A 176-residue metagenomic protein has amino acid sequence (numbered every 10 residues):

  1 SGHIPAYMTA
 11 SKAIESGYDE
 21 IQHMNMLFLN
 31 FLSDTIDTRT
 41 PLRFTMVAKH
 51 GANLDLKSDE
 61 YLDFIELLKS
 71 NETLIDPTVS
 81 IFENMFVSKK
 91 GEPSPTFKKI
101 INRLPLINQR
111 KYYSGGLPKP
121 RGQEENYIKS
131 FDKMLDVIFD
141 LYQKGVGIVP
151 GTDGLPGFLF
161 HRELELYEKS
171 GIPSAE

Functional and structural regions predicted by a protein language model:
S1-S16, E20-H23, V79-N84: Divalent metal-binding pocket/active-site signature
S16-I21, E72, I172-P173: Glycine-enriched alpha-helix->loop->beta-strand junction motifs that scaffold or abut catalytic
L27, L32-S170: Active-site neighborhoods of metal-dependent hydrolases
E176: Short, basic/aromatic beta-hairpin or loop at an interaction surface
